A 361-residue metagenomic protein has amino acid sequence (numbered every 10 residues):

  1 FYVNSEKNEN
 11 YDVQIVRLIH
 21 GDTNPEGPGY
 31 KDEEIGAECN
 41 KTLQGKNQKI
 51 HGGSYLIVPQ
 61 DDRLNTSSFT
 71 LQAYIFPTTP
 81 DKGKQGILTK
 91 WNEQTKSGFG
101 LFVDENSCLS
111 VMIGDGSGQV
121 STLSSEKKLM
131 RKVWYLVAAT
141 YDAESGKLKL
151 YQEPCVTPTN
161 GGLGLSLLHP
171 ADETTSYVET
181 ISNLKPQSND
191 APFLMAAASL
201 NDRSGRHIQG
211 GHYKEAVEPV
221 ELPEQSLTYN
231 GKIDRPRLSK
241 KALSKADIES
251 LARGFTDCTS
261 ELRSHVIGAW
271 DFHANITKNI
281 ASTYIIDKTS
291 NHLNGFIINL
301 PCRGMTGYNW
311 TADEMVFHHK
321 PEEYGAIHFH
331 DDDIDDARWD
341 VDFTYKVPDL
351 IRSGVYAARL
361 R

Functional and structural regions predicted by a protein language model:
F1-E6, V347: Beta-strand cores of secreted/periplasmic/IMS beta-sandwich domains, seen most often in copper-related folds
S5-N10, H20-M305: Extracellular glycan-associated modules
N10-Y11, G21, W339-R361: Extended acidic/polar, glycine-enriched regions that form or flank non-catalytic beta-rich accessory modules
N10-Y11, P80, P321, D332: Extracellular acidic loop/turn motifs
I15-I19: Short acidic, flexible loop segments centered on an aromatic residue
E38-S54, E323-T344: Aromatic sugar-binding surface patches on proteins that engage polysaccharides or sugar-phosphate polymers
N299-D335, D340: Long, low-complexity, polar/charged, intrinsically disordered or flexibly structured peripheral segments
